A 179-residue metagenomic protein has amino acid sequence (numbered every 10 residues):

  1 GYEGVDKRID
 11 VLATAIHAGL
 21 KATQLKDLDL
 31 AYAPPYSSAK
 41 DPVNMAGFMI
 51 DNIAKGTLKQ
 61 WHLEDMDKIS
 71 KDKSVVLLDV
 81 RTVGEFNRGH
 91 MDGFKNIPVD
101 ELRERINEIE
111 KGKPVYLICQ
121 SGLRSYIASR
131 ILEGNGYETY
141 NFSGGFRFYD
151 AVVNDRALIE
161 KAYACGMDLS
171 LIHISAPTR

Functional and structural regions predicted by a protein language model:
G1-L25: C-terminal catalytic lobe of FAD-dependent flavoproteins
T23-P34, S38-V75, V83-Y116, Q120-L171 (+2 more regions): Rhodanese-like catalytic fold shared by cysteine-dependent sulfurtransferases and DSP/PTP-type phosphatases
